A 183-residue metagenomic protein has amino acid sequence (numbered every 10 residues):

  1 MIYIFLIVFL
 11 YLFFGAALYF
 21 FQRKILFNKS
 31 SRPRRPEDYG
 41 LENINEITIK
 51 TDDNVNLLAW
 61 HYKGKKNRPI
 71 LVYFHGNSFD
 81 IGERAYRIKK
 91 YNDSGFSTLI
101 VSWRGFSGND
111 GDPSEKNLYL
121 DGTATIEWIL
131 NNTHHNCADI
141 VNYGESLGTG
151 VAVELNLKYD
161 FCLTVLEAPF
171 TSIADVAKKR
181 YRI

Functional and structural regions predicted by a protein language model:
Y3-K50: An N-terminal hydrophobic leader/cap segment in hydrolases
S30, R84-A85, A177-Y181: Short, flexible helix/strand-to-coil boundary loops that buttress conserved ligand/catalytic motifs in alpha/beta
D52-I129, N156: Membrane-embedded segments
R68-I70, V141, L163: Structural motif
F96, H135, D160: Short phosphate-binding/catalytic loops that engage adenosine nucleotides
L99, Y143, V165: Conserved Rossmann-like nucleotide-binding pocket used by diverse enzymes that bind dinucleotide cofactors
H134-S146: Alpha/beta-hydrolase fold nucleophile elbow
T149-I183: Hydrolase active-site cap/lid region
